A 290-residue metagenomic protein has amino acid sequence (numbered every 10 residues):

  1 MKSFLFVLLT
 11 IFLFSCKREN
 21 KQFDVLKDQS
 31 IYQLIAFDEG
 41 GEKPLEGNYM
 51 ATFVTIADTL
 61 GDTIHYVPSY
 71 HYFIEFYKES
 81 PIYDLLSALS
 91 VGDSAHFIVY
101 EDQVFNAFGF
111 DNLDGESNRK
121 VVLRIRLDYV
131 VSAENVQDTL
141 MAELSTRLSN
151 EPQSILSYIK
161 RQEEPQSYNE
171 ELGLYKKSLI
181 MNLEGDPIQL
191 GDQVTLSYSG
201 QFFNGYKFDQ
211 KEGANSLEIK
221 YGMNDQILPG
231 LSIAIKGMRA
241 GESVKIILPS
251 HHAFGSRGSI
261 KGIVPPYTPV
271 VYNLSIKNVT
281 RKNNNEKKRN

Functional and structural regions predicted by a protein language model:
F4-F14: Sec-dependent N-terminal signal peptides
C16-N290: Cross-family detector of peptidyl-prolyl cis-trans isomerase
